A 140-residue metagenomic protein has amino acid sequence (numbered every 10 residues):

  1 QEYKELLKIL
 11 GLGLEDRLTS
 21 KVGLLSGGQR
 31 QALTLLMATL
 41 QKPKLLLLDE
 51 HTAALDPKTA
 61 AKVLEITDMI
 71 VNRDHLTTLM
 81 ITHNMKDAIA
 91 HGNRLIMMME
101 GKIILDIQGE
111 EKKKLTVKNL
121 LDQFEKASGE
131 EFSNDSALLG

Functional and structural regions predicted by a protein language model:
Q1-L24, R30-L33: ABC-family P-loop ATPase nucleotide-binding domains
A38-T39: ABC ATPase C-loop
K42: Conserved catalytic motifs of ABC-family nucleotide-binding domains
L46-D49: Catalytic Walker B motif of ABC-type/P-loop ATPase nucleotide-binding domains
P57-T59: Helix N-cap at the start of a conserved alpha-helix in ABC-type nucleotide-binding domains
A61-D74: Helical segment within the ABC ATPase nucleotide-binding domain
T82-H83: H-loop/switch region of ABC-family ATPase nucleotide-binding domains
K102-S128: Conserved beta-strand-loop-alpha-helix hinge in the C-terminal portion of ABC ATPase nucleotide-binding domains
